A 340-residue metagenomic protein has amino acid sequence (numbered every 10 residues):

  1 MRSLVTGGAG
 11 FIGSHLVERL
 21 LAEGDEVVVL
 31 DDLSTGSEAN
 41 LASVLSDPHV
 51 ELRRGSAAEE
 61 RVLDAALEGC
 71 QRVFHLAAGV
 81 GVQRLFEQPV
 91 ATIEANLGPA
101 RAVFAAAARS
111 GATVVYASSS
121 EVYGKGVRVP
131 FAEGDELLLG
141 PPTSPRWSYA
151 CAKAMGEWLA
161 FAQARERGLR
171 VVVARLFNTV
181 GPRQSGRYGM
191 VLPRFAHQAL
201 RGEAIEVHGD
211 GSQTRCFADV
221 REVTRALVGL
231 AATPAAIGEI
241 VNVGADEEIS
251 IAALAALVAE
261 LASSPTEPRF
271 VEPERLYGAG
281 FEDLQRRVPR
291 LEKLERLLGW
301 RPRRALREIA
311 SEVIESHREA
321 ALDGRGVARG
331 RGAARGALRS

Functional and structural regions predicted by a protein language model:
M1-F177, V313-S316, R331, A337-R339: N-terminal Rossmann-like NAD(P)+-binding domain of SDR-like oxidoreductases, especially those catalyzing
E38-L41, E157, P193, A252 (+1 more regions): Short, surface-exposed alpha-helical segments at coil->helix boundaries
A39-A42, G126-V129, Q184-R187, V220 (+2 more regions): Short aromatic-enriched loop/helix-cap "lid" or pocket-rim segments at secondary-structure transitions that line
S46, E59, V127, Q184-Y188 (+4 more regions): Residue-level signature of the cytosolic catalytic core of signaling kinases
G55, N178, A199-S340: C-terminal substrate-binding subdomain of Rossmann-fold SDR/epimerase-dehydratase oxidoreductases
V82-F86, G181-P182, L276-G280: A short acidic, helix-capping loop that chelates divalent metal ions and anchors anionic groups
S144-A152, L176, Q184, Y188-L192 (+1 more regions): The catalytic Tyr-centered alpha-helix of NAD(P)H-dependent dehydrogenases
M155, L159, Q163, F195 (+2 more regions): Hydrophobic alpha-helix immediately C-terminal to the catalytic Tyr-X-X-X-Lys motif of short-chain
